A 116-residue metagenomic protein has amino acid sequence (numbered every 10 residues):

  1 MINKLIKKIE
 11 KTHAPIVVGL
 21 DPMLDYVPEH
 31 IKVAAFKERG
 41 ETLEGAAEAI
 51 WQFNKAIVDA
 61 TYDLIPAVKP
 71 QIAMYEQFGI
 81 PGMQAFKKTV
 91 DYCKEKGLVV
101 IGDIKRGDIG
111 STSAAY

Functional and structural regions predicted by a protein language model:
M1-V27, I31-Y116: Active-site loop-to-helix "anion-binding N-cap" substructures in soluble metabolic enzymes
